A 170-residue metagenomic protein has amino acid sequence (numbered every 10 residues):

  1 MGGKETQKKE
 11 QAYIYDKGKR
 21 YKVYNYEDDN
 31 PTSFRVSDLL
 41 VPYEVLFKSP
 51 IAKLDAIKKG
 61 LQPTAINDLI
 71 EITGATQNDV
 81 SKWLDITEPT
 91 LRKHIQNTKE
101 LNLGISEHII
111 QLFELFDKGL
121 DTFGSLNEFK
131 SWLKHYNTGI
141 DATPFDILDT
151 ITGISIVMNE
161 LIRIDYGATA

Functional and structural regions predicted by a protein language model:
M1-A170: Non-transmembrane "mature" sequence context
